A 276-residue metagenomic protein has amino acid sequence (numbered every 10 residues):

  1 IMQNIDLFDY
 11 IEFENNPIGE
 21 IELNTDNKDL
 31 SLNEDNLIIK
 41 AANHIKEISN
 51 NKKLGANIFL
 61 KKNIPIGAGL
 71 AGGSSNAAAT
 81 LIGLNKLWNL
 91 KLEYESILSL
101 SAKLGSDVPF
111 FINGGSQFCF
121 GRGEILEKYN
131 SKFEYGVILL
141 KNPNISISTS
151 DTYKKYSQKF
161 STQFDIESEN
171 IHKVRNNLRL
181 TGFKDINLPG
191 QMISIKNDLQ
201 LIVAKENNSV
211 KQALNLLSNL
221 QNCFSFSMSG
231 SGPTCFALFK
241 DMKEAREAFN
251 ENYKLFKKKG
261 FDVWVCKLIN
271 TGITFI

Functional and structural regions predicted by a protein language model:
I1-A68, K86-L98, I145: ATP-binding N-lobe of GHMP and related small-molecule kinases
M2-I5, S101, L217, N252: Hydrophobic C-terminal alpha-helix "anchor/cap" residues
Q3-N4, A102-K103, P109-I112, K128-F133 (+1 more regions): Solvent-exposed alpha-helices and their adjacent loops that cap or buttress functional pockets in soluble metabolic
I11-F13, I38, G73, L140-K141 (+4 more regions): Residue-level signal for inorganic ion chemistry
K28, Y94-F111, N250-K267: Short, conserved aromatic-histidine micro-motifs
L54, L81-F118: Contiguous, small/hydrophobic- and glycine-enriched helical/loop subdomains that border and often "cap" functional
F59-W88, S106, S225-C235, F239: Glycine/serine-rich anion-binding loops at beta->alpha junctions that coordinate negatively charged ligand groups
N113, F118-S225, K240-R246, N250-Y253 (+1 more regions): Conserved, helical-rich catalytic subdomain that frames metal- and/or nucleotide-binding sites in enzyme alpha/beta
